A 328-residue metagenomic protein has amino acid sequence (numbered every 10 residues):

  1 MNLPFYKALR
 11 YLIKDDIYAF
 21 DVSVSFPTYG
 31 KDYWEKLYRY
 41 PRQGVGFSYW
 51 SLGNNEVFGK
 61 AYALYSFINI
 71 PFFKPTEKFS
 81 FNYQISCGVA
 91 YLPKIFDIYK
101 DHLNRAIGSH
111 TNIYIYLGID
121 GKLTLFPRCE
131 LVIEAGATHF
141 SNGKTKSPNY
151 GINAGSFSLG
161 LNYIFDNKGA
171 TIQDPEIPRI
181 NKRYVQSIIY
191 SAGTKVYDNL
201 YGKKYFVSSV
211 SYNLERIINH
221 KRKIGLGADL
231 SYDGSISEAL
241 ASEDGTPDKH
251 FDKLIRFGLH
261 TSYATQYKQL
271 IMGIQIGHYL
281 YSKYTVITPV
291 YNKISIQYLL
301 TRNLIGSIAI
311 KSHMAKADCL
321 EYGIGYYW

Functional and structural regions predicted by a protein language model:
M1-L3, F26-T28, F47-G53, C87-I95 (+8 more regions): Transmembrane beta-strands of outer-membrane beta-barrel pores
M1-R10, K31-L37, V57-F58, P75-I115 (+3 more regions): Outer-membrane beta-barrel translocator/channel fold
K14-D15, S51-A61, E77, S147 (+4 more regions): Solvent-exposed loop/turn segments connecting transmembrane beta-strands in outer-membrane beta-barrel proteins
K14-F20, R39, F58-L64, F79 (+8 more regions): Residues that define the transmembrane beta-barrel architecture of outer-membrane proteins
V24, N153-I172, A317-W328: Outer-membrane beta-barrel "beta-signal"
K31-W34, L123, P127-L131, N167-A170 (+3 more regions): Repeated loop/turn-to-beta-strand initiation elements of outer-membrane beta-barrel proteins
Q43-V45, Y83-C87, I119, I133-A135 (+8 more regions): Membrane-embedded beta-strand positions of outer-membrane beta-barrel proteins
D166, N181-Y197, Y201-Q275: Detector for outer-membrane/organellar transmembrane beta-barrel domains, recognizing the amphipathic beta-strand
